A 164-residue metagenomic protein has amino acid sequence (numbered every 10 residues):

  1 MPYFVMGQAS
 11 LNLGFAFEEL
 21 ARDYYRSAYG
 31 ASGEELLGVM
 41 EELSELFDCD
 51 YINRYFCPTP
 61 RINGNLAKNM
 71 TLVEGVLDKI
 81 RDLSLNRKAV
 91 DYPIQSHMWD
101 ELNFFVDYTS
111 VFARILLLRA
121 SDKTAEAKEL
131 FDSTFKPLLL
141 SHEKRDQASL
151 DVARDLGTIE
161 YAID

Functional and structural regions predicted by a protein language model:
M1-M6: Histidine/acidic-residue-rich catalytic or RNA/ligand-binding cores of hydrolases and nuclease-related proteins
Q8-D164: Catalytic domains of carbohydrate-active enzymes that cleave complex glycans
